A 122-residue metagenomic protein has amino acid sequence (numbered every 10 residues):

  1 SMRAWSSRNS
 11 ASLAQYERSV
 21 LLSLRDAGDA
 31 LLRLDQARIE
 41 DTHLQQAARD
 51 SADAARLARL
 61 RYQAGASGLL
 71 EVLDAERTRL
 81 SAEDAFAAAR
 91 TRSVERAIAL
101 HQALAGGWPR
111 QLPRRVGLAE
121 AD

Functional and structural regions predicted by a protein language model:
R3-A85, R92-A103: Amphipathic alpha-helical coiled-coil segments
Q102-D122: Terminal intrinsically disordered/low-complexity segments used for targeting and assembly
